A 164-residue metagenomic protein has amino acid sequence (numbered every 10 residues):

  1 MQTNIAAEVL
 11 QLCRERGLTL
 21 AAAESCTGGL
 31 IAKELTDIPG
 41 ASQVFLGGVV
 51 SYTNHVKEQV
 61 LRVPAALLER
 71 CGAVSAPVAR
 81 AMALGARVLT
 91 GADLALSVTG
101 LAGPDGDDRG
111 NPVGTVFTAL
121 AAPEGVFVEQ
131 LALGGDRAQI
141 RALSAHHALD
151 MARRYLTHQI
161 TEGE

Functional and structural regions predicted by a protein language model:
M1-E164: Short alpha-helical segments enriched in small residues
